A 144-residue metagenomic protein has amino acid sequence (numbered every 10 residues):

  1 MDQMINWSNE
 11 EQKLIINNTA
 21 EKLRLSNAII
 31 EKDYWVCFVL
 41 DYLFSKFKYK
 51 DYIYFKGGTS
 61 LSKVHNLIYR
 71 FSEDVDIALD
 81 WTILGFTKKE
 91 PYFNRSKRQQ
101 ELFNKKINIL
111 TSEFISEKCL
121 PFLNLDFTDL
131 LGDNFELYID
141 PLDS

Functional and structural regions predicted by a protein language model:
M1-S144: Compositionally biased terminal segments of proteins
